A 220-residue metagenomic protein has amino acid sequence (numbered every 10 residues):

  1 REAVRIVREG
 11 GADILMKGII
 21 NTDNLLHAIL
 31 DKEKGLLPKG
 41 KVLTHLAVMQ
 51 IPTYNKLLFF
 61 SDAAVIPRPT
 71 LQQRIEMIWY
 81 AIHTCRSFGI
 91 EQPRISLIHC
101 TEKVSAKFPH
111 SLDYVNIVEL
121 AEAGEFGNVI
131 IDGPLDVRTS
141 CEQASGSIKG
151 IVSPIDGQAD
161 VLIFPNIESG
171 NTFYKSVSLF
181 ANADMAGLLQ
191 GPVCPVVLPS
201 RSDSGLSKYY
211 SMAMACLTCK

Functional and structural regions predicted by a protein language model:
R1-I155, D160-K220: Anion-binding alpha/beta catalytic cores of soluble intermediary-metabolism enzymes, centered on
